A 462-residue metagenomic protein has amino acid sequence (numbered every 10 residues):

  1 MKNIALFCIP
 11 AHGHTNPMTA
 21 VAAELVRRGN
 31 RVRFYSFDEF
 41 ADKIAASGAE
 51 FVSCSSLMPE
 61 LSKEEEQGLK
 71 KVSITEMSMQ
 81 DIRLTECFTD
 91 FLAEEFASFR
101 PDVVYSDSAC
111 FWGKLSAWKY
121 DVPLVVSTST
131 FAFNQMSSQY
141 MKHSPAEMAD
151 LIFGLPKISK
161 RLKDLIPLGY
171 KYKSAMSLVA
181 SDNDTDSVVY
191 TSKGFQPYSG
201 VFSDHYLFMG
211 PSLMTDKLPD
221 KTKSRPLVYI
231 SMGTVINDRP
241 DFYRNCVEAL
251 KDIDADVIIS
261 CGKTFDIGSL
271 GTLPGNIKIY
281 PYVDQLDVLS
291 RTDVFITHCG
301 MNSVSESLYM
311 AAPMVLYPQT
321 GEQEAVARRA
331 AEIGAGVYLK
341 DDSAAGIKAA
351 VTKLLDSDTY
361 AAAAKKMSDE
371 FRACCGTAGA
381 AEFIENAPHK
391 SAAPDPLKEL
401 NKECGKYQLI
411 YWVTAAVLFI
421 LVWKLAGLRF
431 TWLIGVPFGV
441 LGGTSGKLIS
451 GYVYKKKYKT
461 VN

Functional and structural regions predicted by a protein language model:
M1-H12, V21: Nucleotide-activated donor-dependent transferases that construct or modify glycoconjugates
K2, R27-N30, F37-L227, M232-A255: Nucleotide-sugar-dependent glycosyltransferase catalytic domains
T15-V26, F40: Short amphipathic alpha-helix
A22, V104-S106, Y282-R329: A donor-sugar binding/catalytic signature common to diverse glycosyltransferases and related nucleotide-sugar
D254, F265-Y282: Nucleotide-activated donor-binding/catalytic signature segment of Leloir-type glycosyltransferases, i.e., the conserved
G321-A350: Change "using UDP/GDP/dTDP sugars" to "using nucleotide sugars
G346-E403, Y407, V413, L418 (+1 more regions): C-terminal amphipathic helix plus adjacent low-complexity, charged tail appended to glycosyltransferase catalytic
V440-V461: Membrane-helix interfacial anchor on the cytosolic side
